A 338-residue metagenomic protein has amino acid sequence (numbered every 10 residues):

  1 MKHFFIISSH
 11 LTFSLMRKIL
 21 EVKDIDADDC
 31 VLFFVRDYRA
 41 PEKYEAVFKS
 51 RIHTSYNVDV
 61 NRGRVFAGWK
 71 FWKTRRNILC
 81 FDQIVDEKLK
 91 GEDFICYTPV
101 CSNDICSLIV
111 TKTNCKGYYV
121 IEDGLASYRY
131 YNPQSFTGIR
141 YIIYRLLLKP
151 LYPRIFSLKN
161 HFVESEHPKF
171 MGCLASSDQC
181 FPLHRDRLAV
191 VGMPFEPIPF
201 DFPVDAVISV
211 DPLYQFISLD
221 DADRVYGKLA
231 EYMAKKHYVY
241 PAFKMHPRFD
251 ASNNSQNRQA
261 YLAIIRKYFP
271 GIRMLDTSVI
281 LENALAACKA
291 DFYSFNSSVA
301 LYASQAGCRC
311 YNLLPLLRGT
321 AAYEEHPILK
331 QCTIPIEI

Functional and structural regions predicted by a protein language model:
M1-I25, D29-V31, V35, P194-E196 (+2 more regions): N-terminal beta-strand-loop-alpha-helix module at the start of alpha/beta ligand-binding or catalytic domains
F4-I155, V299-A300: Active-site and donor-binding regions of nucleotide-sugar-utilizing enzymes
M16, L281-E325: A donor-sugar binding/catalytic signature common to diverse glycosyltransferases and related nucleotide-sugar
D29-D37, Y119-E122, G172-C173, P241-D250 (+1 more regions): Short internal beta-strands
Y38-A46, D104-C106, Y128-R129, F216-I217 (+2 more regions): Short, charged/polar "capping" segments at the starts of alpha-helices and the immediately preceding loops
E122, R129-Y131, S135-L219: A nucleotide-sugar donor-handling region in carbohydrate enzymes
K236-T277: Catalytic donor nucleotide-activated moiety binding site of glycosyltransferases and closely related
D250, N254-Q256, M274, S304-I338: Nucleotide-sugar donor-binding patch of glycosyltransferase catalytic domains
